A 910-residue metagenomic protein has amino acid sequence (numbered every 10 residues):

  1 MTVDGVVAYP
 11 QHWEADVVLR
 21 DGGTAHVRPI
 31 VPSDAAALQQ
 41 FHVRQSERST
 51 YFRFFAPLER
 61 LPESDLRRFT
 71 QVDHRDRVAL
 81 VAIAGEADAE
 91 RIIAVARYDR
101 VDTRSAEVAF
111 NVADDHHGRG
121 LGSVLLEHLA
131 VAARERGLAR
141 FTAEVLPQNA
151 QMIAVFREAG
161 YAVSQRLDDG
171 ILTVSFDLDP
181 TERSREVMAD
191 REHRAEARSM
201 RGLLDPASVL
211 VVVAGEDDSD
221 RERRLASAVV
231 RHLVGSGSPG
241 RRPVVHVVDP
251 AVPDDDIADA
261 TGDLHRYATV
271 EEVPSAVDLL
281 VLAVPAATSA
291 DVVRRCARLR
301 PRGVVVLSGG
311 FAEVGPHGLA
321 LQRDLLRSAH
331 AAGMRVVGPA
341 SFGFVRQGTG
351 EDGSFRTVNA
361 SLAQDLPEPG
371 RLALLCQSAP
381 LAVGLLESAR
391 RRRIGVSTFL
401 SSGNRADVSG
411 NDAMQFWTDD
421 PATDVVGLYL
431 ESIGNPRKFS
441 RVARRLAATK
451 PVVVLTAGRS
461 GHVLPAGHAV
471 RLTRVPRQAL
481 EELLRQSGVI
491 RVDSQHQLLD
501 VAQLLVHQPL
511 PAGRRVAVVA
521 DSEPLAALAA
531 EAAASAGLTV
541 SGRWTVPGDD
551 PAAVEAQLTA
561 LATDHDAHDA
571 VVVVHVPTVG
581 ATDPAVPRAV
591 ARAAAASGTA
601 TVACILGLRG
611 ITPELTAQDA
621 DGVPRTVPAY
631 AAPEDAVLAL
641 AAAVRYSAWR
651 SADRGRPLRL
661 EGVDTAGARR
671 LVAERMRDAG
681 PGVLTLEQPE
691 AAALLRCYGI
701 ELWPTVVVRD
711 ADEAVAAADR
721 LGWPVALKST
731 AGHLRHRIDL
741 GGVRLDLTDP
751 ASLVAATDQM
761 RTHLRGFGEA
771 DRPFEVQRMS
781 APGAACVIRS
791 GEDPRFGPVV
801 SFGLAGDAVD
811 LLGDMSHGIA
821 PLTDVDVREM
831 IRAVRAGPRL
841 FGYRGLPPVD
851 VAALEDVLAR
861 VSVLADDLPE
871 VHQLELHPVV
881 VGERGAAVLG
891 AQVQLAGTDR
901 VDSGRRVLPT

Functional and structural regions predicted by a protein language model:
M1-G202, P206: Long, contiguous binding/interaction regions
R183-T910: Catalytic-core regions of core metabolic enzymes, especially those transforming organic acids/acyl-group intermediates
